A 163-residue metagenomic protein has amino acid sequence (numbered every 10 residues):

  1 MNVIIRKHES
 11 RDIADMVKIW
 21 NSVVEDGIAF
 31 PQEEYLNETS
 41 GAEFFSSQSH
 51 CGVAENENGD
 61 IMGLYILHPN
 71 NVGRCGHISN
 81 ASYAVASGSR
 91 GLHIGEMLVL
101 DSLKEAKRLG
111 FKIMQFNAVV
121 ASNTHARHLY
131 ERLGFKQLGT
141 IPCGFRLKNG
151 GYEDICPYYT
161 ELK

Functional and structural regions predicted by a protein language model:
M1, Y83, I141, K148-K163: Terminal substrate-recognition subdomain of acyl/acetyltransferases
N2-M16: A short beta-loop-alpha structural element at the N-terminal edge of CoA-dependent acyl/N-acetyltransferase catalytic
V17-E34: Helix-loop element at the rim of GNAT/NAT acetyltransferase active sites that forms part of the acceptor-substrate
A29-G88, V99-L100, E105, E161-L162: Acetyl-CoA-dependent GNAT
G91-A106, R127-R132: Conserved acetyl-CoA-binding loop-helix of GNAT-fold acetyltransferases
A106-V119: Conserved GNAT acetyl-CoA-binding A-motif
F116-A126, G144-N149: Conserved beta-strand-loop-alpha-helix junction that forms the acyl-donor binding cleft
E131-T140: Conserved acetyl-CoA-binding loop of GNAT-fold acetyltransferases
